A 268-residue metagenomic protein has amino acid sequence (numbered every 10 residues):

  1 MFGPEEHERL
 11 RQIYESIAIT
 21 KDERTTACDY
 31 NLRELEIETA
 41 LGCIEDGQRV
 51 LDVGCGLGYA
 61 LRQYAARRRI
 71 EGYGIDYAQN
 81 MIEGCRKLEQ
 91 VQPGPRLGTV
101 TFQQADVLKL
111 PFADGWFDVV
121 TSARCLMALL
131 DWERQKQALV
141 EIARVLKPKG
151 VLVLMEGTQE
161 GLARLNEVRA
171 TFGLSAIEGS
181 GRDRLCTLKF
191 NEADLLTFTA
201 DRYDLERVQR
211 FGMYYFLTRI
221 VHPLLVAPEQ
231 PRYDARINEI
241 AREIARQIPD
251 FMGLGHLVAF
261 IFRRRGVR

Functional and structural regions predicted by a protein language model:
M1-I44, Y59-Q63: Conserved class I S-adenosyl-L-methionine
L51, L57-K109: Class I SAM-dependent methyltransferase SAM/SAH-binding core
T121: A conserved beta-strand element that flanks and buttresses the S-adenosyl-L-methionine
R124-A128: Short catalytic micro-motifs in class I SAM-dependent methyltransferases
K136-P148: A short glycine-rich, Lys/Arg-flanked "PGG" loop and its adjoining helix->strand segment in the class I
V153-A176: Conserved class I S-adenosyl-L-methionine
L185-R202: Short alpha-helix
R210-R268: A C-terminal cap/extension of S-adenosyl-L-methionine-dependent methyltransferases that defines the acceptor-substrate
